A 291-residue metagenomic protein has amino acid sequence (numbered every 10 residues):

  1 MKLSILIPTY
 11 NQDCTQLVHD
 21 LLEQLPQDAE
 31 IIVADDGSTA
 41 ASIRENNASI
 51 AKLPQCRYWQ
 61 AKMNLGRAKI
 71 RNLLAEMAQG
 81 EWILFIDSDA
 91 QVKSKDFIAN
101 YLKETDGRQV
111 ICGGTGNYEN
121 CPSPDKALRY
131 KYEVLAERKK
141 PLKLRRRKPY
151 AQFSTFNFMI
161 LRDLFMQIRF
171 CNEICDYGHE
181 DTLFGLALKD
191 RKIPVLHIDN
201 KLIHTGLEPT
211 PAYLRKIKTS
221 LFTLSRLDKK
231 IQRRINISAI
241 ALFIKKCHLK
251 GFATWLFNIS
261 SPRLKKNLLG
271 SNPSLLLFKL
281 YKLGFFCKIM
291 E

Functional and structural regions predicted by a protein language model:
Y10-L25: Short, well-formed alpha-helical segments that are part of the catalytic scaffolds of diverse glycosyltransferases
D35-N46, A90-Q91: A conserved acidic beta->alpha catalytic loop
A61-A78: Glycine-rich, basic loop-to-helix element that forms the pyrophosphate-binding segment of sugar-nucleotide handling
I83: Short aromatic/hydrophobic "clamp" motif used to bind/position activated sugar donors
K95-A127: Conserved donor NDP-sugar-binding/catalytic core segment of glycosyltransferases
K140-I160: A recurrent flexible, glycine/aromatic-enriched loop bordering the glycosyltransferase active site that acts as
D176-F184: Acidic donor-binding loop at a coil-to-helix junction in glycosyltransferase catalytic cores that engages
T219-F222, I237-E291: Non-catalytic, C-terminal membrane-associated alpha-helical segments of glycosyltransferases
